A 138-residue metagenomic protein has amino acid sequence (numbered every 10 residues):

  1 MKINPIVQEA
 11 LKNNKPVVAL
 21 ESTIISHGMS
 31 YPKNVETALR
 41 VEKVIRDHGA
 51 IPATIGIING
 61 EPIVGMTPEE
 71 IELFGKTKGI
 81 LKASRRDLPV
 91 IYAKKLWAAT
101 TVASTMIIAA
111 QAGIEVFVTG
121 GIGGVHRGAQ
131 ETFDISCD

Functional and structural regions predicted by a protein language model:
M1-N14: N- or domain-start disorder-to-order transition segments that initiate the globular core
I3-N4, S30-A38, K95-V102: Generic structural signal for well-ordered, non-membrane alpha-helical segments in soluble metabolic enzymes
V18-L20, A53-I57, Y92, A98-A99 (+2 more regions): General beta-strand structural signal in soluble alpha/beta enzymes
S22, H27-M29, N34-I91: Glycine-rich nucleotide/cofactor/substrate-binding loop typically near the N-terminus or early in the first domain
R85-M106: Contiguous domain-boundary segments centered on the initiation and propagation of an alpha-helix
A99-V102, Q130-D138: Active-site glycine-rich loop that binds ribose-phosphate moieties when present
S104-V116: Alpha-helix C-terminal capping segments
